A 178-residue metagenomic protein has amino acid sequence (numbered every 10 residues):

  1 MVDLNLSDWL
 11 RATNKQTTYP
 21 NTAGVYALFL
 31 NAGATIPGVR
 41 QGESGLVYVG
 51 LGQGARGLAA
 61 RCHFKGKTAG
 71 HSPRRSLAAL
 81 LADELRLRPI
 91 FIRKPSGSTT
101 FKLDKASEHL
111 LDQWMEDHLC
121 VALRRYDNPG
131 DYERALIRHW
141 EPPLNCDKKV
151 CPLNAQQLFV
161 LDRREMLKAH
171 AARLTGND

Functional and structural regions predicted by a protein language model:
M1-V47, L51-D178: Boundary/linker segments flanking structured domains
